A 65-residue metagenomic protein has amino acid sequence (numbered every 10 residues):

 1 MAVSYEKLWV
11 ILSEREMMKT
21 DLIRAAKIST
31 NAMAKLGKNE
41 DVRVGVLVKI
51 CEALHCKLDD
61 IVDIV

Functional and structural regions predicted by a protein language model:
M1-T20: A short, Lys/Arg-rich alpha-helix, primarily the initiator
L12, I23, G37, C51: The alpha-helix within a helix-turn-helix
D21, A32, V46, D60: Residues in the helix-turn-helix
I28-V42: Recognition helix of helix-turn-helix/homeodomain-like DNA-binding domains that insert into the DNA major groove
N39-E52: Short, basic-rich loop-to-helix N-cap that marks the start of a DNA-contacting helix
H55-V65: Short C-terminal boundary/hinge segments that cap the last helix of small helical domains
